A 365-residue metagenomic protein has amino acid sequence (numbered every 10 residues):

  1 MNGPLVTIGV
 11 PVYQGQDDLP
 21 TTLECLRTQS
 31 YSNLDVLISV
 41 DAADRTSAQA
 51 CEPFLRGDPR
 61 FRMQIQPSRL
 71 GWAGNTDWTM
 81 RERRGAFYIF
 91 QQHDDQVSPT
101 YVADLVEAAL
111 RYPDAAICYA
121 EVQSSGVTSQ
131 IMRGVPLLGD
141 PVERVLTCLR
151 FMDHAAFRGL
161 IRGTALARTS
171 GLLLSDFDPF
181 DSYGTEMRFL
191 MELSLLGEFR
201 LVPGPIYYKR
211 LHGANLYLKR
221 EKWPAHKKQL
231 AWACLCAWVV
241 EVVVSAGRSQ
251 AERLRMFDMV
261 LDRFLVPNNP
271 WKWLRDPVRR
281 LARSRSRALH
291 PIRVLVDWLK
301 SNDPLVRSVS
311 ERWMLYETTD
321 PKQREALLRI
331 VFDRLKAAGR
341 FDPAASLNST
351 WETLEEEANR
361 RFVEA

Functional and structural regions predicted by a protein language model:
P4-V6, R27-I38, P59-R62: Short loop->beta transition adjacent to catalytic acidic/histidine clusters or analogous donor-positioning motifs
G15-T28: Short, well-formed alpha-helical segments that are part of the catalytic scaffolds of diverse glycosyltransferases
V40-A50, S68: A conserved acidic beta->alpha catalytic loop
Q66-R83: Glycine-rich, basic loop-to-helix element that forms the pyrophosphate-binding segment of sugar-nucleotide handling
Y88: Short aromatic/hydrophobic "clamp" motif used to bind/position activated sugar donors
Q92-Q96: The conserved acidic donor/metal-binding loop of glycosyltransferases
T100-M132: Conserved donor NDP-sugar-binding/catalytic core segment of glycosyltransferases
V142-W223: Conserved nucleotide-sugar donor-binding catalytic segment
